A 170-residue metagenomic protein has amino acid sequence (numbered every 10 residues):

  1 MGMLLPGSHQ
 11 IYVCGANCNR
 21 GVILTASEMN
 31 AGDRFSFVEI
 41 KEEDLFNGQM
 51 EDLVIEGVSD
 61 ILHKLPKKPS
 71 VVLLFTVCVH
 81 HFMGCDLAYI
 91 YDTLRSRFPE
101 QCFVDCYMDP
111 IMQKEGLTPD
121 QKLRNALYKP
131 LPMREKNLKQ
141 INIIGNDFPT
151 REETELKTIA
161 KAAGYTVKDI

Functional and structural regions predicted by a protein language model:
M1-I170: An N-terminal assembly and electron-transfer interface module characteristic of large anaerobic redox and radical
